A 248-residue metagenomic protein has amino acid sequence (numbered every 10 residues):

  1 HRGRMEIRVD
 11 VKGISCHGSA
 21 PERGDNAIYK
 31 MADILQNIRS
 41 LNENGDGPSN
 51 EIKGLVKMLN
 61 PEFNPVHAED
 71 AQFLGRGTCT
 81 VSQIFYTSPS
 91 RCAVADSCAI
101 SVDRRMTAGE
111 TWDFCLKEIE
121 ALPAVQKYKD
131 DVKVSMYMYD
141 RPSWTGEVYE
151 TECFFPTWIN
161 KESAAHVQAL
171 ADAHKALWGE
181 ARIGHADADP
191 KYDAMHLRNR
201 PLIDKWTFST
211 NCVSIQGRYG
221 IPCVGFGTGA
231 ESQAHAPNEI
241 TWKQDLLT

Functional and structural regions predicted by a protein language model:
R2-L247: Metal-dependent amide/peptide-bond hydrolase catalytic core, centered on the "pita-bread" metallohydrolase fold
